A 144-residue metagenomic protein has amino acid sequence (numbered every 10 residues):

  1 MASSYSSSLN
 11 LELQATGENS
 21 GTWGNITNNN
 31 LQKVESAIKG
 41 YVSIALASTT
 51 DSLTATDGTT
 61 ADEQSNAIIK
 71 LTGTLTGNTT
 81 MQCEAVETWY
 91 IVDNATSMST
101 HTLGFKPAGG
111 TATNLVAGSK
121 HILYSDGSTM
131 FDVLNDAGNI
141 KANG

Functional and structural regions predicted by a protein language model:
A2-L9, L13-L103: Exposed extracellular interaction/assembly regions and N-terminal maturation sites
L31-Y41, S99-G110, I122-A137: Short, surface-exposed terminal/edge motifs of secreted or surface/virion proteins that either
A45-S52, A108-T111, D132-G144: Intrinsic low-complexity, repeat-rich intrinsically disordered segments enriched in small/flexible residues
V86, A117-K120: Tight coil/turn sites that cap or link beta-strands
